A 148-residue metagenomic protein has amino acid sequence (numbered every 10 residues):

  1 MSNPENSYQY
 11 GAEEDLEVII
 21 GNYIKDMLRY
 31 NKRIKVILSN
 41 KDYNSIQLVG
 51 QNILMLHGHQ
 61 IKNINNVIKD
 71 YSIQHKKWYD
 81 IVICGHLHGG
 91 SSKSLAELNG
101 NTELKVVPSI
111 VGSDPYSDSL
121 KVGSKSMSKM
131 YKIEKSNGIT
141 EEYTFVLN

Functional and structural regions predicted by a protein language model:
M1-I37, Q47-V49: Long, K/E/R/D-enriched contiguous segments that form extended
M1-S2, I46, L104, Y131: Generic low-polarity alpha-helical segments
E14, V18, D26, Y30-R33 (+3 more regions): Conserved beta-sheet core of the metallophosphoesterase superfamily
